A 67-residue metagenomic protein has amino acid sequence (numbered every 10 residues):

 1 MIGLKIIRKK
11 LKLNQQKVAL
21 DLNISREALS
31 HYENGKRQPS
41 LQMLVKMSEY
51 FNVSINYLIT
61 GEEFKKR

Functional and structural regions predicted by a protein language model:
I2-D21: Short basic helix-loop element that most often maps to the first helix and adjoining turn of HTH DNA-binding modules
L4, Q15, R26, L41-L44: Helix-turn-helix DNA-binding elements, focusing on the entry/boundary residues of the two helices that contact DNA
L4, V18-A19, L29-Y32, L58: Conserved hydrophobic/aromatic packing and binding residues within compact polymer-binding modules
K10, I59-R67: Short, charged recognition helix plus adjacent turn of helix-turn-helix-like nucleic-acid-binding domains
N23, Q42-Y57: DNA major-groove recognition helix of helix-turn-helix/homeodomain DNA-binding modules
N23-Q38: Recognition helix of helix-turn-helix/homeodomain-like DNA-binding domains that insert into the DNA major groove
